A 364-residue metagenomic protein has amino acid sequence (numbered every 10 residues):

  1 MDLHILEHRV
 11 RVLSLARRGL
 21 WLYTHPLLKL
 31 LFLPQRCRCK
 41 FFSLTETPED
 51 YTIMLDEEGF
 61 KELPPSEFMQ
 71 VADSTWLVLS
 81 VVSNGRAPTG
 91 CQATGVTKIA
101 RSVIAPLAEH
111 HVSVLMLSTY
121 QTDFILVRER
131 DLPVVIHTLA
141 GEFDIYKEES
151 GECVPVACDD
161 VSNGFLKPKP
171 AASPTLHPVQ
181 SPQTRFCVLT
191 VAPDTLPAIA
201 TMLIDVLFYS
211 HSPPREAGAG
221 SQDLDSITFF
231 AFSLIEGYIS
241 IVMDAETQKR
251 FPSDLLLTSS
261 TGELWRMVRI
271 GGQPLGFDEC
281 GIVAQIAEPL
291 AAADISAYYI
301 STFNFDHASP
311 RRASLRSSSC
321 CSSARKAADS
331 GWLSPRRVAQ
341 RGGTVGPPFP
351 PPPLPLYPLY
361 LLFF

Functional and structural regions predicted by a protein language model:
M1-P106, H110, F124, R128-P289 (+3 more regions): Regulatory modules associated with amino-acid/nitrogen control
V114, S118, L126-V127, S301 (+1 more regions): Long, charge-rich, low-complexity alpha-helical segments
Q121: Thiolate-centered catalytic microenvironments shared by cysteine-dependent enzyme domains
F349, Y357-F364: Aromatic (phenylalanine/tyrosine) cluster motif
